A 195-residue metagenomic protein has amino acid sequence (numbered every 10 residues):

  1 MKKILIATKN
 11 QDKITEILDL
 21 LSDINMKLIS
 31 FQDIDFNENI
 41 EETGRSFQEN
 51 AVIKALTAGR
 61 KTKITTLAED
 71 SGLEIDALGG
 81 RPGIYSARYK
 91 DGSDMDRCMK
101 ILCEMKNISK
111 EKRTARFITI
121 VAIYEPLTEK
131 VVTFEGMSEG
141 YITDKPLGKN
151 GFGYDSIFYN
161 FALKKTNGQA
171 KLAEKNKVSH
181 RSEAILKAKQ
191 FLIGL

Functional and structural regions predicted by a protein language model:
K2-L5, Q11-L195: Anionic-ligand binding patches
